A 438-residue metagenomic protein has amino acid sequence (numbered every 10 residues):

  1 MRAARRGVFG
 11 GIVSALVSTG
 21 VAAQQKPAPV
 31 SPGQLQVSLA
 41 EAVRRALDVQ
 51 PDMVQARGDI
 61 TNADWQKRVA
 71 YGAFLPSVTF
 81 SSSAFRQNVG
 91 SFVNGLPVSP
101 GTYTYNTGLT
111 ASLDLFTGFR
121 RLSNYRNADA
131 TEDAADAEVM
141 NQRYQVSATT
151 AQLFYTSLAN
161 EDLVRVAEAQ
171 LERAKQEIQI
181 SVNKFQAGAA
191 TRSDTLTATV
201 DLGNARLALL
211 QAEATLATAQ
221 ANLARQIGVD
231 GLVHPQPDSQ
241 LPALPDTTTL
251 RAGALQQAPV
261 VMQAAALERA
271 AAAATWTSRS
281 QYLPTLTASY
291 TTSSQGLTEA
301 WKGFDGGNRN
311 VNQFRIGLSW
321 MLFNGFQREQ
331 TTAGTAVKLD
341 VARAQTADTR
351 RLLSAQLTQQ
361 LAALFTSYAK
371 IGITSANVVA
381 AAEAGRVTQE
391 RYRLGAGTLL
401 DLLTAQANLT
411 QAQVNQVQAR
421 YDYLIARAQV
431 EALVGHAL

Functional and structural regions predicted by a protein language model:
M1-R5: N-terminal secretory signal peptides that target proteins for export/translocation
G7-S18: Bacterial N-terminal signal peptides
A23-S81, V89, G231-R269, M321-L322 (+4 more regions): Bacterial Sec-pathway N-terminal export signals of envelope proteins
Q25-L35, S81-L113, N124, Q236-T247 (+2 more regions): Small/polar, glycine/serine/threonine/aspartate-rich low-complexity segments that form flexible
V54-G58, Y71-G72, G101, L115-R143 (+6 more regions): Sec/SRP-type N-terminal targeting helices
Q142-L255, Q360-A363, S367, N408-L409 (+1 more regions): Periplasmic alpha-helical coiled-coil/stalk elements that build and connect Gram-negative outer-membrane
N204-V229, A376-H436: Short segments within alpha-helical structural elements
L250-Q295: Acidic, glycine-rich loop-and-beta core segments that form the ion-binding/anion-interacting portion of active sites
